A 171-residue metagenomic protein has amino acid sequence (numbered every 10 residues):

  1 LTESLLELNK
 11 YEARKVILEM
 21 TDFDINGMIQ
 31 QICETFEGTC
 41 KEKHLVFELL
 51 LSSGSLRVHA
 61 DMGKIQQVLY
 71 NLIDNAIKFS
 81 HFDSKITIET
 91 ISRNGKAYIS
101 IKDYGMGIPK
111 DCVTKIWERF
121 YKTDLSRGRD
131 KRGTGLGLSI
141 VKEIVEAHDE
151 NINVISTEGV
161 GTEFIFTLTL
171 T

Functional and structural regions predicted by a protein language model:
A13-L18, R57-A60: Conserved micro-motifs of the catalytic ATP-binding
E19-D24, K41, V46-L56: Conserved catalytic submotifs in the C-terminal HATPase_c
A76-I77: Short helix-loop "hinge" at the ATP-lid/N-box region of the Bergerat-fold HATPase_c
D83-G95: Short beta-strand/loop element within the Bergerat-fold HATPase_c
I108-K122: Short conserved segment of the HATPase_c
G137, V141: Short alpha-helical Gxxx[C/S/T] motif in the catalytic ATP-binding
D149-E150: Conserved glycine-rich
